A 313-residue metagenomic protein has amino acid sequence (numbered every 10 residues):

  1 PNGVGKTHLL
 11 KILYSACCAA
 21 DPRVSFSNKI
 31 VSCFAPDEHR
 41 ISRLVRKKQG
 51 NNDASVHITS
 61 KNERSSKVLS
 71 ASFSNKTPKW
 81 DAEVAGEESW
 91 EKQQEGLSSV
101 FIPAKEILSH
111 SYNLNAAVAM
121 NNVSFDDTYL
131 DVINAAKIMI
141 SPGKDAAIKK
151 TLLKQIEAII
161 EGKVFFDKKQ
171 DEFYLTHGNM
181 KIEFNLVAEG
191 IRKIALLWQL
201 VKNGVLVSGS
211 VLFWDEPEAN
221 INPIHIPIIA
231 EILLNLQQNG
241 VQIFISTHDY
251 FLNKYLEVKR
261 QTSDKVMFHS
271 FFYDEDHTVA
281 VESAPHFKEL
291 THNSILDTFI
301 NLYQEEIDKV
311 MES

Functional and structural regions predicted by a protein language model:
P1-S15: Pre-Walker A-like glycine/lysine-rich segment at the N-terminus of P-loop NTPase domains
G3-G5, E106-S109, Y250-F251: Short, solvent-exposed loop/turn segments at secondary-structure junctions
I12-A20, L252-N253: DNA major-groove recognition helices of helix-turn-helix
C17-G209, D274-S313: Phosphate-coordinating catalytic segments in nucleotide- and nucleic-acid-processing enzymes
V211-F213: Walker B motif beta-strand of ABC-family P-loop ATPases
D215-P217: Walker B catalytic acidic pair
N222-P223: Conserved D-loop-proximal element of ABC-family nucleotide-binding domains
I228-S313: C-terminal lobe/lid and adjacent interdomain/linker elements of RecA-like ASCE P-loop ATPase modules
